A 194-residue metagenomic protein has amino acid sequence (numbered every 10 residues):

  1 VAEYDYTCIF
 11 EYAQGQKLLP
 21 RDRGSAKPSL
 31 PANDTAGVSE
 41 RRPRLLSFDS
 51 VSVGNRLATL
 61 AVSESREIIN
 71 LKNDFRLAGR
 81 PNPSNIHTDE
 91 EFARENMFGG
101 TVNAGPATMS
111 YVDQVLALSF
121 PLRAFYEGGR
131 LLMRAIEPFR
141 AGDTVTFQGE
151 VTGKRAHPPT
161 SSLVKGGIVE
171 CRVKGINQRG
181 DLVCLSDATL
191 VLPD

Functional and structural regions predicted by a protein language model:
V1-R56, A135, F139-D194: HotDog/MaoC-like acyl-thioester-processing domains
G24-A26, P81-P83, Y126-E127, L132-R134: Short, intrinsically disordered/low-complexity patches at protein termini and at juxtamembrane boundaries
P31-V102: Catalytic strand-loop segment that frames the active site of acyl-thioester-processing enzymes
T35-G37, H87-T88, S119-Y126, P159-L163: Intrinsically disordered, low-complexity segments enriched in polar/charged residues with Gly/Pro, especially when
S39-R42, S84, E91, T108-L116 (+2 more regions): Short amphipathic alpha-helical surface micro-motifs
M97-N103, A107-T152: Hydrophobic beta-strand-centered segment that forms part of the acyl-chain substrate-binding groove
